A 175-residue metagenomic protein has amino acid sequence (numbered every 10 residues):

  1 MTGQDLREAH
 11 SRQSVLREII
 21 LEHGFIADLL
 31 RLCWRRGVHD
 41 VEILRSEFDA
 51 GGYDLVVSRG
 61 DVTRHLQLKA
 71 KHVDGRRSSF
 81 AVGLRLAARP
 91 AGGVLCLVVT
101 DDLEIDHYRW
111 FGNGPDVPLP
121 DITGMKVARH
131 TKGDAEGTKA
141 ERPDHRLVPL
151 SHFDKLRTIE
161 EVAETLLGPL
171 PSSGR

Functional and structural regions predicted by a protein language model:
M1-G51, V56-R175: Mixed-charge (Asp/Glu-Lys/Arg
